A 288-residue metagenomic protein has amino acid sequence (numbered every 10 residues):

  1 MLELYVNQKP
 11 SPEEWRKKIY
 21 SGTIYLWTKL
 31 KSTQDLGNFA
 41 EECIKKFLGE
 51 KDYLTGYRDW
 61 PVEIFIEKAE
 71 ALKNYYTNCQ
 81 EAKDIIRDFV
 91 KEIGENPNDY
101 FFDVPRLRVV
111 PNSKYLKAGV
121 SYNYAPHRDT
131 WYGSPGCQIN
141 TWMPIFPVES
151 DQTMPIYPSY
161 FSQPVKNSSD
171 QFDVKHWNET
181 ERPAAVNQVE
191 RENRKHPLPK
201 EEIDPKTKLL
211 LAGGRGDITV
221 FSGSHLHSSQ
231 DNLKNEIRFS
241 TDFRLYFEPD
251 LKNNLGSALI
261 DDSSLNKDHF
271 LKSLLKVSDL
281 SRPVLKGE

Functional and structural regions predicted by a protein language model:
M1-G94, N98, V284-E288: N-terminal auxiliary "cap/dimerization" subdomain that precedes the catalytic jelly-roll/cupin core of mononuclear
W15, R215-V220, F270-S273: C-terminal accessory regions
K91-I156: Conserved double-stranded beta-helix
R106, N140-P144, L210, I218-V220 (+1 more regions): Conserved hydrophobic/aromatic beta-strand scaffold that supports enzyme active sites
K114, P147-V148, F161-S162, H225-H227 (+1 more regions): Short, solvent-exposed loop/turn segments at secondary-structure junctions
G133-N140, K208-G214, S224, E236-R238: Short, well-structured alpha-helical interface segments that form or flank functional binding sites
D151-V220: Double-stranded beta-helix
H225-E288: Non-heme Fe(II)/2-oxoglutarate
